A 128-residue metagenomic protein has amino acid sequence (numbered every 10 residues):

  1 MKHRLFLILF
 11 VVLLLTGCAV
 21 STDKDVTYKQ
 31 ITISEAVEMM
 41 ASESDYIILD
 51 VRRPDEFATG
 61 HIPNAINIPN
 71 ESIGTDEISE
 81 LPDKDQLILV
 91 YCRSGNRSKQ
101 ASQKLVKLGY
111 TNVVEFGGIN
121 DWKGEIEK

Functional and structural regions predicted by a protein language model:
K2-F6, C18-M39, Y46, D55-Q86 (+1 more regions): Rhodanese-like catalytic fold shared by cysteine-dependent sulfurtransferases and DSP/PTP-type phosphatases
V11-V12: Residue-level signal for mature regions of secreted extracellular proteins and peptides
I48-D50: Hydrophobic beta-strand scaffold positions of dinucleotide-using enzymes
